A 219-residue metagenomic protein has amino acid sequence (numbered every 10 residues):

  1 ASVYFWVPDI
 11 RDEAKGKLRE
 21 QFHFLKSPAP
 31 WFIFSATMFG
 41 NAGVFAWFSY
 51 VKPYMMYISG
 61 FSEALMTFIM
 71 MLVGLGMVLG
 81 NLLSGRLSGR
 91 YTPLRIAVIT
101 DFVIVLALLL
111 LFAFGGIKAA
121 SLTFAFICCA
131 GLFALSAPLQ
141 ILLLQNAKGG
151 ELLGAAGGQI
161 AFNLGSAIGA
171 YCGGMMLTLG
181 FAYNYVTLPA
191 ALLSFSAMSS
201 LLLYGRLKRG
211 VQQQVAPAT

Functional and structural regions predicted by a protein language model:
A1-E13, S200-Y204: C-terminal membrane-cytosol helix-exit motif in multi-pass small-molecule transporters
P28-M71, L75: Extracytoplasmic gate region of multi-pass secondary transporters
P53, F133, A137-N146: Intracellular helix-loop hinge segments at the cytoplasmic ends of transmembrane helices in 12-TM rocker-switch-type
G74-L82, S166-A167: Residue-level signature of mid-helix packing/kink "hotspots" within the transmembrane helices of 12-pass Major
G80-P93, L177-T178: Helix-to-loop junctions at the C-terminal end of transmembrane segments in multipass secondary transporters
L94-L139: C-terminal transmembrane helical hairpin of 12-TM major facilitator-type secondary transporters
Q145-Y183, P189-A190: A late C-terminal transmembrane helix in Major Facilitator Superfamily
L203-T219: Intrinsic disorder in cytosolic terminal tails and internal cytosolic loops of multi-pass membrane transporters
